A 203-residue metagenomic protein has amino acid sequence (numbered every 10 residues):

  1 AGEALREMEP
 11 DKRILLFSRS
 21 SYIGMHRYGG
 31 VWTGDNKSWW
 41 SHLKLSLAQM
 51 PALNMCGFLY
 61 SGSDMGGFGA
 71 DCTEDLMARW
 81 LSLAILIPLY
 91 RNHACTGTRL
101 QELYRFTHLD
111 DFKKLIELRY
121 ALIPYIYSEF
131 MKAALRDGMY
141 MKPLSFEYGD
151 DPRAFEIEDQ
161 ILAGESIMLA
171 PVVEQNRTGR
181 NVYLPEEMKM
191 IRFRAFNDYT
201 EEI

Functional and structural regions predicted by a protein language model:
A1-I203: Catalytic-domain carbohydrate-binding cleft regions of carbohydrate-active enzymes
